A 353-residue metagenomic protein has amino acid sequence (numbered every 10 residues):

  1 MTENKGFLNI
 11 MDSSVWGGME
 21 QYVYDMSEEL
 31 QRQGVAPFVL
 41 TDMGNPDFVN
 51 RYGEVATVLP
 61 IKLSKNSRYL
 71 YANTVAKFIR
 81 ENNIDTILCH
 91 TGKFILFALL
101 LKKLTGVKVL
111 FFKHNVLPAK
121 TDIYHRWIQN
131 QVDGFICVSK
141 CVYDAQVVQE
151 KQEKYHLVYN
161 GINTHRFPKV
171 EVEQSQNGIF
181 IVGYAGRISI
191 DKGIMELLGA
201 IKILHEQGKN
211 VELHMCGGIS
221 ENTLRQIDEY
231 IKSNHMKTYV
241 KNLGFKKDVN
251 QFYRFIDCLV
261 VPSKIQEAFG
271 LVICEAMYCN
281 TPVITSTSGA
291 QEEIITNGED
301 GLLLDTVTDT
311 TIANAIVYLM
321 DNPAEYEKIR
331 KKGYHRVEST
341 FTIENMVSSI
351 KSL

Functional and structural regions predicted by a protein language model:
G17-D25, F180, Y184-G208, L213 (+4 more regions): A conserved mid-protein helix/loop that constitutes part of the nucleotide-sugar donor-binding site
V39-T41, P282-T285, I295: Short hydrophobic beta-strand element within catalytic cores of glycosyltransferases and related nucleotide-activated
L40-P46, A185, E212-Q226: Glycosyltransferase donor-sugar binding loop
L70, D144-V148, Y159-G178, F341: Acidic anion/phosphate-binding donor-loop and adjacent secondary structure in glycosyltransferase catalytic cores
C89-I95: Short His-centered aromatic/hydrophobic patch
K103, V109-K140, Q149-E150: A conserved, positively charged/aromatic
N222-L224, M236-K246, F252, L302-L303: Active-site donor-binding acidic/aromatic loop of nucleotide-activated sugar and phosphosugar transferases involved
N297-G298, L302-D309, Y318-A324: Conserved acidic donor-binding segment of nucleotide-sugar-dependent glycosyltransferases
